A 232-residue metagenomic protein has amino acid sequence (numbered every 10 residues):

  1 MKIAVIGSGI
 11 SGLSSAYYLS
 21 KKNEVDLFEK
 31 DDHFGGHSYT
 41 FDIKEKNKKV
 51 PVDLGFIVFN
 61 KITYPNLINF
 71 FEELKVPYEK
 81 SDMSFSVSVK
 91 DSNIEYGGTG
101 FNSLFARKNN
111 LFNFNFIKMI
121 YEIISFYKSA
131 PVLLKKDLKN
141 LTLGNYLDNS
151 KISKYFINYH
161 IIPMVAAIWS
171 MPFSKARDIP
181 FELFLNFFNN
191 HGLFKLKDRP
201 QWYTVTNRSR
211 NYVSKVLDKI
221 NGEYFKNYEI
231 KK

Functional and structural regions predicted by a protein language model:
K2-L27: N-terminal Rossmann-like FAD-binding beta1-loop-alpha1 element of flavoenzymes
G7, K80-D82, Y224-Y228: Short loop/edge segments at beta-strand edges and connector loops that shape dinucleotide/nucleotide cofactor-binding
S20-K44: Glycine-rich FAD pyrophosphate-binding loop
E24-D26, P51, P77, G222-Y224: Conserved beta-strand segments of alpha/beta enzyme cores
F41-L67: N-terminal glycine-rich dinucleotide-binding loop that anchors FAD/FMN and/or NAD(P) in oxidoreductases
N47-F56, F126-K128, K195-P200: Glycine-/proline-rich flexible loop or hinge segments
K61-F181, L185-N186, N190: Mobile amphipathic helical/loop "lid" adjacent to a hydrophobic cofactor/ligand pocket
F184-K232: Helical element adjacent to the flavin cofactor pocket in flavoenzyme catalytic cores
